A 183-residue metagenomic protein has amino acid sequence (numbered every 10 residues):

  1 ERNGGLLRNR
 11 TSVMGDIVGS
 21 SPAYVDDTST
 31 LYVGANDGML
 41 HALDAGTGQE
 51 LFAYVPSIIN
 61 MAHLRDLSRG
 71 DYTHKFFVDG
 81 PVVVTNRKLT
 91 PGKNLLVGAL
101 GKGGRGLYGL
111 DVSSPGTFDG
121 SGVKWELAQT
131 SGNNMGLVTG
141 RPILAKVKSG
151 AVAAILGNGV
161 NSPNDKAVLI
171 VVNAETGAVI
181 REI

Functional and structural regions predicted by a protein language model:
E1-I183: A fold-level detector for beta-propeller and closely related beta-sheet-rich head/sensor domains
